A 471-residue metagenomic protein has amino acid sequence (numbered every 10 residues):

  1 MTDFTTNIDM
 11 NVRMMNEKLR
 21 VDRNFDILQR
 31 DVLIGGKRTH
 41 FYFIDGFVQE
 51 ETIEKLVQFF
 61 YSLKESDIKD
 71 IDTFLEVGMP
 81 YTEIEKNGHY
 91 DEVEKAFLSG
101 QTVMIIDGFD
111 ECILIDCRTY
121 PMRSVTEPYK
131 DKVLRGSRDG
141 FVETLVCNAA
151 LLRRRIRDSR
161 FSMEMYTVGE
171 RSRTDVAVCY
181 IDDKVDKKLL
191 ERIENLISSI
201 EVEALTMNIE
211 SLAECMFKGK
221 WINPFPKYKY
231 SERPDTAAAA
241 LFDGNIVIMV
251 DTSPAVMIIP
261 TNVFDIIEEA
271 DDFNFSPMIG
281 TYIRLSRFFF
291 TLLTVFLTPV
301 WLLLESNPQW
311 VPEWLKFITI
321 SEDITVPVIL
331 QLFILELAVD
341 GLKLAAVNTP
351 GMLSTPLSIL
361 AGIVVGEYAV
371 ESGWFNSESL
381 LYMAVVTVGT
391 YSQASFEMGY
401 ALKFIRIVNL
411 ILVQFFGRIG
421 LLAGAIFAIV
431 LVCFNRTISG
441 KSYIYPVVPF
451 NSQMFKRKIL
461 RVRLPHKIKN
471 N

Functional and structural regions predicted by a protein language model:
M1-V300, L304, P308-W310, F317 (+1 more regions): Membrane-embedded alpha-helical signal segments
R157, S198, K343, V370 (+1 more regions): Short polybasic/polar patches that bind polyanions
I248, A255, T261-V408: Transmembrane alpha-helical segments that form the functional core of multipass membrane systems
S377-S379, A384-N471: Hydrophobic alpha-helical transmembrane segments of membrane transport and translocation systems, primarily multi-pass
